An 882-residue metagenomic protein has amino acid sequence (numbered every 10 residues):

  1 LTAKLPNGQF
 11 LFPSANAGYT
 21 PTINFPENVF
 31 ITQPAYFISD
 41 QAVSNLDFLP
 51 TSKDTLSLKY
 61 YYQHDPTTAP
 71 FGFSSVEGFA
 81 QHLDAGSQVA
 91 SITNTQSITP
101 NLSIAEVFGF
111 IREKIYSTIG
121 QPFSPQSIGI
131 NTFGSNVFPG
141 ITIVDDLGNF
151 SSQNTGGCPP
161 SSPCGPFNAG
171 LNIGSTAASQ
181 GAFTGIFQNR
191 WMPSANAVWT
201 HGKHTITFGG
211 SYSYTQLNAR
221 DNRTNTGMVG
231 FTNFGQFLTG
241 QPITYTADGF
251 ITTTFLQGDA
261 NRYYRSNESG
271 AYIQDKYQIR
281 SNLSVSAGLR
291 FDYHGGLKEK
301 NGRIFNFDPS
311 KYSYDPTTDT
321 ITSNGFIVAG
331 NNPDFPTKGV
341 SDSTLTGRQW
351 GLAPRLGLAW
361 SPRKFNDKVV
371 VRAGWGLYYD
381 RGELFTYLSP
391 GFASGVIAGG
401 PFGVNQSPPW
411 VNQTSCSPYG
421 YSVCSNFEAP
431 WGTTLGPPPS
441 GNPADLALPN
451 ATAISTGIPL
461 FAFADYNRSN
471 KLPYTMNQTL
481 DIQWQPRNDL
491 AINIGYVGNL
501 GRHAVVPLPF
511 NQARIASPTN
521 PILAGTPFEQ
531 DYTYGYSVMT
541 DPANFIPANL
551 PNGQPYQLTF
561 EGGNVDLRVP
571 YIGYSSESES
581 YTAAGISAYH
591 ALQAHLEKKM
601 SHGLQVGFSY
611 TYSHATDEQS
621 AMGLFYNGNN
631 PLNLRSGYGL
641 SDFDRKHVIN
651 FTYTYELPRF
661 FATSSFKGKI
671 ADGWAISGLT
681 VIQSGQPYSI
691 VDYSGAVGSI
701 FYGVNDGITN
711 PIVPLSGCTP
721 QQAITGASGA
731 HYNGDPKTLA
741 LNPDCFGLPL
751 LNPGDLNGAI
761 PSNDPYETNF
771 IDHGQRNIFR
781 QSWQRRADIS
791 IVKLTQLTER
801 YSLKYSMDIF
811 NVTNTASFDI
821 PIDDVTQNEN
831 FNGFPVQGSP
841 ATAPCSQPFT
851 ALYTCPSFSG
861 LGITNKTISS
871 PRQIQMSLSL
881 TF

Functional and structural regions predicted by a protein language model:
L1-G726, I778-F882: Short acidic-glycine motifs
L11, N752-P753: Primarily low-complexity, compositionally biased regions used by nucleic-acid-associated proteins for macromolecular
F234-P242, C745-P749, D755-P761: Short alpha-helical interface patches
D566, D755-R776: Surface-exposed, low-complexity/disordered Ser/Thr/Gly/Pro/Asn-rich loops and linkers
P720-A723, S728-F746, L750: Acidic, glycine-rich loop-and-strand cores that form catalytic or ligand-binding grooves in diverse globular domains
